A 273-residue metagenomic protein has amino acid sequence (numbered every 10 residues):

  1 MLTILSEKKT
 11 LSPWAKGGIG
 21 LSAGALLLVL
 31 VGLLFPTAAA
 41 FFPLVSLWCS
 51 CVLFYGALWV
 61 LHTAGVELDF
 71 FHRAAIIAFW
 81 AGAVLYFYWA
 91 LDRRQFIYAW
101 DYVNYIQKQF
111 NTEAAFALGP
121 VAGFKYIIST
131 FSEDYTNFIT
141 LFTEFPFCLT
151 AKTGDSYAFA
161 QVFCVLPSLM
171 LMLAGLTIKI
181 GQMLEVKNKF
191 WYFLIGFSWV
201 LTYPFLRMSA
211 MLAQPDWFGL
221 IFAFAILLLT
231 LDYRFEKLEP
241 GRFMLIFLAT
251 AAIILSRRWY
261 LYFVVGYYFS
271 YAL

Functional and structural regions predicted by a protein language model:
M1-Y88: Start-transfer (signal-anchor) and selected internal transmembrane alpha helices of multi-pass inner/ER membrane
L11-W14, L184-K187, A223-F243, I253: Membrane-interface transmembrane helices that cradle and orient dolichyl/undecaprenyl
L34-A39, L85-N104, M211-A213: Helix-to-loop transition at the C-terminal end of transmembrane segments
N104-T112, P120-K152, F159-F163: Short hydrophobic/aromatic helix or loop-helix immediately within or flanking a transmembrane segment in polytopic
F159-V186, A225: Transmembrane-helix motifs of polytopic, lipid-linked glycan transferases
F205-F218: Short acidic/glycine- and proline-prone juxtamembrane loop motifs at membrane-interface regions of multi-pass membrane
F235, F263-L273: Perimembrane helix-loop-helix junctions
R242-R258, F269: Membrane-interface alpha helices of multi-pass inner-membrane proteins
